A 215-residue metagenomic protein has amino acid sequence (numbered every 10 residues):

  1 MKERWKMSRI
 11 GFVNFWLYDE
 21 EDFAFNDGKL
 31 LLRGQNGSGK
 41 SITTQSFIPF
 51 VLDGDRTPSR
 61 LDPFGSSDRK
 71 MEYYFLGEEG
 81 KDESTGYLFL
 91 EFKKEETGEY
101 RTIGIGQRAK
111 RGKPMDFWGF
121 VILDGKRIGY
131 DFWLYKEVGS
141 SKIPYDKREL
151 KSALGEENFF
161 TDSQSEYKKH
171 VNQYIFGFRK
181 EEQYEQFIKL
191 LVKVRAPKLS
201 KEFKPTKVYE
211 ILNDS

Functional and structural regions predicted by a protein language model:
M1-K151, G155, E181-E182, K189 (+1 more regions): Extreme N-terminal "head/tail" segments of very large remodeling/mechanoenzyme assemblies
Y145-S215: Extended, Lys/Glu-rich alpha-helical coiled-coil stalks
